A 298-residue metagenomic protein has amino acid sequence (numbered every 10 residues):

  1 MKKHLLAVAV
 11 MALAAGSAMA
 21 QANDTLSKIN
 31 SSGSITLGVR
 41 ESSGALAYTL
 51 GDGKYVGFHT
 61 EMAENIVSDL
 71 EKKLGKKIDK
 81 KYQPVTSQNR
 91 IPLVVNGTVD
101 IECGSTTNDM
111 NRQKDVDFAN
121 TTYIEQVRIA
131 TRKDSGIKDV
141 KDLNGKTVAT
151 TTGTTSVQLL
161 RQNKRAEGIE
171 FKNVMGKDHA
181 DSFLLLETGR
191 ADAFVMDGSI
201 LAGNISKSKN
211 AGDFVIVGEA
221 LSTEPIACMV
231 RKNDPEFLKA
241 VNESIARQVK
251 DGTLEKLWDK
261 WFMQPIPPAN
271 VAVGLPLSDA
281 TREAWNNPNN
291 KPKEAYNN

Functional and structural regions predicted by a protein language model:
M1-A20: Gram-negative bacterial Sec-dependent N-terminal signal peptides
A20-K54, G136-G145, A280-N298: Immediate post-signal peptide segment of exported/extracytoplasmic ligand-binding proteins
A22-E102: Extracytoplasmic small-molecule ligand-binding "clamshell" domains of the periplasmic binding protein/Venus flytrap
T36-A45, Y55-K72, T107, E125-H179 (+1 more regions): Bilobed "Venus flytrap"/periplasmic-binding protein-like clamshell domains and structurally analogous long
E41, Y123-T131, S206-N242, Q264-N289 (+1 more regions): Periplasmic-binding protein-like
E61-D69, K141, K146-T147, T152-T154 (+2 more regions): Extended ligand-binding regions for polar small-molecule ligands
E64, G75-D142, R282-P292: Acidic, polar ligand-binding/catalytic clefts
N89, C103-K114, L159-A166, L184-T188 (+2 more regions): A ligand-binding cleft/hinge motif common to bilobed small-molecule-binding domains
